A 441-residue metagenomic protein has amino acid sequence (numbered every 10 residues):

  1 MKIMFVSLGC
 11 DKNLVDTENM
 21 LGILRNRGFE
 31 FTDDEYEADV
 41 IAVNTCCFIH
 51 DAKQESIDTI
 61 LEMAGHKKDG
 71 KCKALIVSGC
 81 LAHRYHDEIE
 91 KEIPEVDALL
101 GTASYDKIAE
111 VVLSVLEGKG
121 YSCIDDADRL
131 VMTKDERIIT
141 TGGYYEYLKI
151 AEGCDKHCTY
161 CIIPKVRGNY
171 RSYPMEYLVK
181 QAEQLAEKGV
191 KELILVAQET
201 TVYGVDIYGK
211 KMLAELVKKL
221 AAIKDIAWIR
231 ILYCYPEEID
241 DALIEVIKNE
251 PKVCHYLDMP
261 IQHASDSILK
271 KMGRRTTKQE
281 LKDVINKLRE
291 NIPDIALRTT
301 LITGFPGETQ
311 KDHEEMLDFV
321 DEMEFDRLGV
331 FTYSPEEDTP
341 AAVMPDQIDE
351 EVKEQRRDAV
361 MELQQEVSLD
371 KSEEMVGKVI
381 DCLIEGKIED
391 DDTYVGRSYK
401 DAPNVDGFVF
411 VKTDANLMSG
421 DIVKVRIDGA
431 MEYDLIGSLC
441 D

Functional and structural regions predicted by a protein language model:
M1-Y203, A242, V253, L257 (+6 more regions): Proteins enriched for Cys/Gly/acidic motifs involved in redox and nucleic-acid/cofactor modification
C47-A52, V190-E215, K219, I223 (+3 more regions): Conserved glycine-rich "GG(E/T)P / GGGxP" loop and the immediately following alpha-helix in the radical SAM core
C161, K165-G168, W228-E237, H263-R274 (+3 more regions): Conserved strand-turn element in the central/C-terminal portion of the radical SAM core barrel that lines
L178, L195, I231, M259 (+6 more regions): Conserved, mostly hydrophobic/aromatic
E187, A214-E215, A222-I223, W228-I229 (+1 more regions): Radical SAM/AdoMet-radical enzyme domain recognition
A197, Y233, I261-H263, T299-T303 (+6 more regions): Active-site proximal loops enriched in glycine and acidic residues that flank catalytic Cys/His/Asp and coordinate
Y208-A221, D241-H255, E308-F325, E350-Q355 (+1 more regions): Short, electropositive alpha-helical surface patch
V343-D441: Terminal RNA-binding accessory module
